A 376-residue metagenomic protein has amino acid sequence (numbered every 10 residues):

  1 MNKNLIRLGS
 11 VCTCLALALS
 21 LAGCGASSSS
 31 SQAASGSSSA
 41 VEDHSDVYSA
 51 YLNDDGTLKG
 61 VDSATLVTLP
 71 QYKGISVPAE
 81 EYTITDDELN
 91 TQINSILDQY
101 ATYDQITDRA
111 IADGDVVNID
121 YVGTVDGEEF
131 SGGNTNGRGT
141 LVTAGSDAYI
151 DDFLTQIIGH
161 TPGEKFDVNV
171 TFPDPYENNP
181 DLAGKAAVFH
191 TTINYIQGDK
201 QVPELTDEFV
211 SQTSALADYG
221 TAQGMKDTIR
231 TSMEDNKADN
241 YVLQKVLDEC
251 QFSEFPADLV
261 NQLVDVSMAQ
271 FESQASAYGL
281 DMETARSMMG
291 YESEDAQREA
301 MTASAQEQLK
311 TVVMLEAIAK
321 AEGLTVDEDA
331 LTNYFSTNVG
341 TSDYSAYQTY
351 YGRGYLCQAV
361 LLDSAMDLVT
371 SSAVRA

Functional and structural regions predicted by a protein language model:
M1-C12: Bacterial N-terminal signal peptides that target proteins for export
L19-G23: C-terminal motif of bacterial Sec signal peptides marking the signal peptidase cleavage site
G25-A376: FKBP-type peptidyl-prolyl cis-trans isomerases
